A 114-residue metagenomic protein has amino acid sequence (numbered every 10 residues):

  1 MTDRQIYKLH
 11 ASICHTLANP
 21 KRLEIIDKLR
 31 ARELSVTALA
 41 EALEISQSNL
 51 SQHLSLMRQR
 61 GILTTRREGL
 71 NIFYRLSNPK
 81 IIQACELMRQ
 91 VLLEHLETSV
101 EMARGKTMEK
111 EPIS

Functional and structural regions predicted by a protein language model:
M1-I6, K28-A31, A38-A42, Q59 (+1 more regions): C-terminal regulatory/oligomerization modules of transcriptional regulators
Q5-S48, N71-I81: N-terminal helix-turn-helix DNA-binding core of bacterial DNA-binding proteins
H53: Residues within the DNA-recognition helix of helix-turn-helix
R58-E68, R75: Beta-hairpin "wing" of winged helix-turn-helix
